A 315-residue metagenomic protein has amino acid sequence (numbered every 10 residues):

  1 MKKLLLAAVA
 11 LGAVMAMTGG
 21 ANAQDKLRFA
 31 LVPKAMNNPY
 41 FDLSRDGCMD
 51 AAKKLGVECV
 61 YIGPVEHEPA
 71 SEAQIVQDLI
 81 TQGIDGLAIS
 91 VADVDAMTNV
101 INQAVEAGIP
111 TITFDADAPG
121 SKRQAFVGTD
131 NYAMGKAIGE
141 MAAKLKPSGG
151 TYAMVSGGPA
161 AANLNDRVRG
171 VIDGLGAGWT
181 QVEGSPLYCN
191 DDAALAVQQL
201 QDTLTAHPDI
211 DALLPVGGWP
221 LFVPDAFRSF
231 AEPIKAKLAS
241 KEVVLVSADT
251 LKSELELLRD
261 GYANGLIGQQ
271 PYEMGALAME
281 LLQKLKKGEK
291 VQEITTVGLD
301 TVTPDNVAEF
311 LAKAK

Functional and structural regions predicted by a protein language model:
M1-A8: Bacterial N-terminal signal peptides that target proteins for export
V14-A23: Sec/Tat signal peptide C-region and signal peptidase I cleavage site
N22-K315: A residue-level marker of the well-folded mature domains of exported/periplasmic proteins
